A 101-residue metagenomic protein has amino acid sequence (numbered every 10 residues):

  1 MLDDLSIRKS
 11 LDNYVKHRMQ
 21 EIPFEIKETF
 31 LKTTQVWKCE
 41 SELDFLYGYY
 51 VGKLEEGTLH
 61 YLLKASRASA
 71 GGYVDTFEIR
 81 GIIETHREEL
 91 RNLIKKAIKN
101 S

Functional and structural regions predicted by a protein language model:
M1-T34: Short terminal alpha-helical segments
I22, I26, F30, T58-A70 (+2 more regions): Long, hydrophobic, amphipathic alpha-helical segments used as structural scaffolds
T29, T33-T34, T58, T76 (+1 more regions): Residue-identity detector for threonine
Q35-E40: Amphipathic alpha-helical segments that form the core helices of the histone-fold
S41-I82: Amphipathic protein-protein interaction modules
S69-S101: Amphipathic alpha-helical binding modules
